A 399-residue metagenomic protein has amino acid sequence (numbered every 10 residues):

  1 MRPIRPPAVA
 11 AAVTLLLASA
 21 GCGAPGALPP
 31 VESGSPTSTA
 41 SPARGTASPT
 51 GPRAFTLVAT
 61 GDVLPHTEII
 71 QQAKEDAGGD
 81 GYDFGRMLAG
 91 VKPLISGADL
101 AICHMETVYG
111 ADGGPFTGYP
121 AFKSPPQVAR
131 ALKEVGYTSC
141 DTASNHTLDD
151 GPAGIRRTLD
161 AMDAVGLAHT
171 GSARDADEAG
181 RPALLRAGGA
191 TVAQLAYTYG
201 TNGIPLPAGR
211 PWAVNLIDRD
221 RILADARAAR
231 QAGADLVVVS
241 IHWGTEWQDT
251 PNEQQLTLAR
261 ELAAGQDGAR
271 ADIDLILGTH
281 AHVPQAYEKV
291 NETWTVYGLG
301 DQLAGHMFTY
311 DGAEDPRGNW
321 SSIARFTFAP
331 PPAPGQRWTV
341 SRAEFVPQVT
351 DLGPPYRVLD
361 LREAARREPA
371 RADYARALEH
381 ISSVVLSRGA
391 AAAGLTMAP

Functional and structural regions predicted by a protein language model:
M1-A11: Bacterial N-terminal signal peptides that target proteins for export
R2-P3, G23-P399: Acidic, metal/ion-coordinating pockets
A18-G21: C-terminal motif of bacterial Sec signal peptides marking the signal peptidase cleavage site
